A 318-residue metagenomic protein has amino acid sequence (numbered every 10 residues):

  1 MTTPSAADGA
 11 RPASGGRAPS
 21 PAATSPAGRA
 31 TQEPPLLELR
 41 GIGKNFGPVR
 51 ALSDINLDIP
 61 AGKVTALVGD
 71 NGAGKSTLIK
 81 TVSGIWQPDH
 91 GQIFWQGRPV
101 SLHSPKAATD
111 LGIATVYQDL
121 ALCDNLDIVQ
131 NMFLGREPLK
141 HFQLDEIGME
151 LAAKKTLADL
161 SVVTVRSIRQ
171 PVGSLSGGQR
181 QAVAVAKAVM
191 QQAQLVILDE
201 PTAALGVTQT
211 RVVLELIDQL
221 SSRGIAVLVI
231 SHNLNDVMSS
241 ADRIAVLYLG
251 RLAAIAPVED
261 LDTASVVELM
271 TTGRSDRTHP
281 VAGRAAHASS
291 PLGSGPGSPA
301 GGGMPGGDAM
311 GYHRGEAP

Functional and structural regions predicted by a protein language model:
M1-R11: N-terminal acidic, proline/glycine-rich, low-complexity intrinsically disordered segments
T2-P4, P21, G28-G295, G307-P318: Glycine-rich phosphate-binding loops of nucleotide-dependent enzymes
G9-A10, P299, A309: Glycine/charge-rich catalytic "coupling/switch" loops of P-loop NTPases
A10-P12, A18-S20: Intrinsically disordered, low-complexity segments enriched in serine/proline and basic residues
G16, A27-G28: Intrinsically disordered, low-complexity serine/threonine-rich segments
